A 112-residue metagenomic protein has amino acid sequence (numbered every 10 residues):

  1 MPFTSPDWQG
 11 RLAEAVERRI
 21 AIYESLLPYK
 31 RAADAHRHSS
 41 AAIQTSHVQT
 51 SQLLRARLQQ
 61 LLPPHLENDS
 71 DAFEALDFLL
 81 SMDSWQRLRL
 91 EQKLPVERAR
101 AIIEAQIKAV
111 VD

Functional and structural regions predicted by a protein language model:
M1-W8: Acidic/His metal-coordination segments adjacent to aromatic residues that form catalytic metal sites in metalloenzymes
P6, A13-D34, A41-E74, A101-V111: Amphipathic alpha-helical packing segments from all-alpha helical-bundle domains
W8-Q9, V96: Residues at or immediately preceding the N-termini of alpha-helices
A32-S39, P64, W85, L90-L94: General structural signal for alpha-helix termini and helix-helix connectors
Q60, F73-L94, A109-D112: Amphipathic C-terminal alpha-helical segment
L94, R100-A101: Alpha-helical oligomerization segments
